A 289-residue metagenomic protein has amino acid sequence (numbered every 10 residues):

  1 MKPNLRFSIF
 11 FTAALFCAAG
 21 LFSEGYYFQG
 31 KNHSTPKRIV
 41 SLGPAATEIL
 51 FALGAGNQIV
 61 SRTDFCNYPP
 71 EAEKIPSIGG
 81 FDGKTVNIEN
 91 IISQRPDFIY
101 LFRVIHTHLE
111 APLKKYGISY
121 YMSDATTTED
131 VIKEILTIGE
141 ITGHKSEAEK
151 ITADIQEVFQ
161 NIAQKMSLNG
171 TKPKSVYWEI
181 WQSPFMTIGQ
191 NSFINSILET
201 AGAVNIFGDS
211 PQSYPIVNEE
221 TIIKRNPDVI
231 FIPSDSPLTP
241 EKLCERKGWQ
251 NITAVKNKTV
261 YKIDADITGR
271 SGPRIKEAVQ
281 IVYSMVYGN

Functional and structural regions predicted by a protein language model:
M1-F10: Bacterial N-terminal signal peptides that target proteins for export
I9-G20: Bacterial N-terminal signal peptides
N32-R38, H108-M186, F207-S213, K258-N289: Extracytoplasmic substrate-binding proteins
K37-R103, I206, S234: A short, structured surface patch at a secondary-structure boundary
T63, N191-Y214, S234, Y261-K262: His/Asp/Glu-enriched short active-site or ligand-binding loop at hydrolase and phosphoryl-transfer sites
V86-R95, K115-Y116, V217-N226: Short helices/loops that flank or line small-molecule/ion binding pockets
R95-I99, S119, A203, R225-I230: Alpha-to-beta junction loops
I105-K115, V229-R246: A ligand-binding cleft/hinge motif common to bilobed small-molecule-binding domains
